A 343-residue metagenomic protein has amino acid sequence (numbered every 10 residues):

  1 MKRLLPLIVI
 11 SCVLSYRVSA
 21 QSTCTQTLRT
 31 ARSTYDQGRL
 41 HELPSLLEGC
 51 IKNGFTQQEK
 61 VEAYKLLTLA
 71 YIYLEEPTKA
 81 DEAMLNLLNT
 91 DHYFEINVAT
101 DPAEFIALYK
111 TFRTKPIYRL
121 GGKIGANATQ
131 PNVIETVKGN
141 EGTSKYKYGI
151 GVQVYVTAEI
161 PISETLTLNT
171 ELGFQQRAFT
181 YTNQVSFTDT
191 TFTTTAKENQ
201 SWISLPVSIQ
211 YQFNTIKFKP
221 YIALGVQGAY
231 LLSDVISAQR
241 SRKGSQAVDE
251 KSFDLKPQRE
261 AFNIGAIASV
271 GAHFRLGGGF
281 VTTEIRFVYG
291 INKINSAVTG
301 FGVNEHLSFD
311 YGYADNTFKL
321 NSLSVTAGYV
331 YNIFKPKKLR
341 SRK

Functional and structural regions predicted by a protein language model:
Q21-T111: Alpha-helical protein-protein interaction scaffolds
T114-G122, E164-L168, I203, I216-I222 (+3 more regions): Outer-envelope beta-barrel architecture signal
G122, A126, V152-I162, L172-F174 (+5 more regions): Residues on the lipid-exposed face of transmembrane beta-strands in outer-membrane beta-barrel proteins
N127-P131, Q175-F179, Q227-S233, V288-I294 (+1 more regions): Structural signature of outer-membrane beta-barrel domains
N127-T157, L307-D310: Surface-exposed strand-loop-strand hairpins of Gram-negative outer-membrane beta-barrel proteins
N132-G139, T180-T190, D234-K243, I294-G302 (+1 more regions): Outer-membrane beta-barrel translocator domains and adjoining extracellular loop/strand segments of Gram-negative
K138-S144, T190-A196, S252-Q258, D310-N316: Extracellular loop and loop/strand-boundary signature of outer-membrane beta-barrel proteins
Q258, N263, R275-K343: Predominantly the C-terminal beta-signal and adjacent terminal strand-loop region of outer-membrane beta-barrel
